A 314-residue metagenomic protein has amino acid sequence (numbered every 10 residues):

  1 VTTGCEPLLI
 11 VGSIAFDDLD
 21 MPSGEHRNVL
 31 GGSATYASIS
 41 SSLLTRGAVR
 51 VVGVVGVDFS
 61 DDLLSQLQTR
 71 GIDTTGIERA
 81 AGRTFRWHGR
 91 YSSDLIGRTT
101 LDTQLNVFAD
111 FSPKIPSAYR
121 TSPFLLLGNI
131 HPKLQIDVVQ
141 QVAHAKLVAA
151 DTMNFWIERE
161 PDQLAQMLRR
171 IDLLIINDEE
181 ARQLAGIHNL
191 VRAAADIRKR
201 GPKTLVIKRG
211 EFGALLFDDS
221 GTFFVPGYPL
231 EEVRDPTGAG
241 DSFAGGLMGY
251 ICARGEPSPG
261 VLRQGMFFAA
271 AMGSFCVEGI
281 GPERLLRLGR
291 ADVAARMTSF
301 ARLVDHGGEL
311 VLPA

Functional and structural regions predicted by a protein language model:
T2-E6, L190-A314: Conserved phosphate-binding/catalytic region of the ribokinase-like
G4-P7, F16-N28, T45-L127, V139-A145 (+1 more regions): Conserved N-terminal subdomain of the carbohydrate kinase-like
C5-A15, A149, R284: Short, hydrophobic/glycine-enriched beta-strand segments
G24-S40: Short catalytic helix/loop segments, enriched in acidic residues and glycine and frequently bearing histidine
I39, W87-R90, G213-F217: Short beta-strand scaffold segments in enzyme catalytic cores
I39-A48, Y250-C252: Alpha-helix C-terminal capping segments
S41, N177, G240: Short, conserved phosphate/pyrophosphate- and ester-handling motifs at nucleotide-, phospho-/glycolipid
F124-A195, G213: Conserved beta-alpha-beta core of the PfkB/ribokinase-like small-molecule kinase fold
